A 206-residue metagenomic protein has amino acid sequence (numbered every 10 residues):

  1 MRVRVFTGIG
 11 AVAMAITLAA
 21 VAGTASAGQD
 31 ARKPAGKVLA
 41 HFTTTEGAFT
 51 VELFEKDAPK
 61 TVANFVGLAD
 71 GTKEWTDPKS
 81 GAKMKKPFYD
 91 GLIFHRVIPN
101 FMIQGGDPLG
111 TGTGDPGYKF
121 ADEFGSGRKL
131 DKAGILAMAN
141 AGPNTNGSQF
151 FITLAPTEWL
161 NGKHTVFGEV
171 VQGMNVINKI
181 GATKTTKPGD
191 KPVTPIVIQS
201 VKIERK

Functional and structural regions predicted by a protein language model:
R2-K206: Cyclophilin-like peptidyl-prolyl cis-trans isomerases
